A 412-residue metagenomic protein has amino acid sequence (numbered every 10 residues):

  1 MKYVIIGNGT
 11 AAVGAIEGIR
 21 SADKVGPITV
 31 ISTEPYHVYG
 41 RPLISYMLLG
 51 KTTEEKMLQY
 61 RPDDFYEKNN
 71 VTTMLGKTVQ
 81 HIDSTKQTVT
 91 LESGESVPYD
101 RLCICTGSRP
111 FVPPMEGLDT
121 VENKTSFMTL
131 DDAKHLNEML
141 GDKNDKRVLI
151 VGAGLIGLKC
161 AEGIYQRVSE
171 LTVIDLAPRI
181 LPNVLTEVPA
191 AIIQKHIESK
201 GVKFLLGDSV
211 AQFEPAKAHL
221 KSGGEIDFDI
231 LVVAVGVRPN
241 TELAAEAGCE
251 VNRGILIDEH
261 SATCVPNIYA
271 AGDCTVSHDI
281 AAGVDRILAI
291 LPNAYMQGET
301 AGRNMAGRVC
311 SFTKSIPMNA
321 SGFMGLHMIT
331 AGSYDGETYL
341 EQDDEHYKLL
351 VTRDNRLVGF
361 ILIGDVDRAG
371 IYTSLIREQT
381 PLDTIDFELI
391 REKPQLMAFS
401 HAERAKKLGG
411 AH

Functional and structural regions predicted by a protein language model:
M1, S21, C274-G370: Mid-to-C-terminal Rossmann-like scaffold of FAD/NAD(P)H-dependent oxidoreductases
M1-T72, A161-V184, I371: Beta1-alpha1 glycine-rich phosphate/pyrophosphate-binding loop at the start of Rossmann-like nucleotide-binding domains
K2, I226-E250, M324-R404: C-terminal catalytic lobe of FAD-dependent flavoproteins
I5-I6, V97-R109, V151, I226-G236 (+2 more regions): Short hydrophobic core segments
L58-Q59, V148, L155-A211, N293 (+1 more regions): Rossmann-like dinucleotide-binding cores of NAD(P)H-dependent redox enzymes
E67-D83, E198-V210: A conserved beta-strand/loop element that lines the FAD pocket in flavoprotein oxidoreductases
T106-R167: Glycine-rich dinucleotide-binding loop and its adjacent helix/turn
T120-D142, A216-H219, G224-T300: FAD-site-proximal beta/loop scaffold in flavoenzymes
